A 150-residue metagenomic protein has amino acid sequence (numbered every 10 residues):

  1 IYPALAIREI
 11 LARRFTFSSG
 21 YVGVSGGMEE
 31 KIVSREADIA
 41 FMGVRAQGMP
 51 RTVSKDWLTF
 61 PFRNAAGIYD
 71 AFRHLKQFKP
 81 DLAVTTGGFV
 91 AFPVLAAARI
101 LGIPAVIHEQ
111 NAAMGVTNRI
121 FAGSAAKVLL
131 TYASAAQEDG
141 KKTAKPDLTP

Functional and structural regions predicted by a protein language model:
I1-A12: Short amphipathic alpha-helix
Y2, G88-V90, A112-V116: Residue-level detector of alpha-helix initiation sites
L11, F15, F78, L101-G102 (+1 more regions): Helix C-cap/helix->beta junction micro-motif
A12-R63, K145-T149: Conserved nucleotide-sugar phosphate-binding/catalytic loop shared by glycosyltransferases and other
G20, A83-V84, V106, L129: Structural detector of well-ordered beta-strand residues that form the stable sheet scaffold of enzyme domains
G27-K31, P80-L101: An aromatic- and histidine-rich active-site surface loop
I39-A40, R99-P150: Active-site-proximal region of nucleotide-activated glycan assembly enzymes, centered on histidine/acidic-rich loops
V53-L82: An amphipathic, basic-hydrophobic alpha-helix
